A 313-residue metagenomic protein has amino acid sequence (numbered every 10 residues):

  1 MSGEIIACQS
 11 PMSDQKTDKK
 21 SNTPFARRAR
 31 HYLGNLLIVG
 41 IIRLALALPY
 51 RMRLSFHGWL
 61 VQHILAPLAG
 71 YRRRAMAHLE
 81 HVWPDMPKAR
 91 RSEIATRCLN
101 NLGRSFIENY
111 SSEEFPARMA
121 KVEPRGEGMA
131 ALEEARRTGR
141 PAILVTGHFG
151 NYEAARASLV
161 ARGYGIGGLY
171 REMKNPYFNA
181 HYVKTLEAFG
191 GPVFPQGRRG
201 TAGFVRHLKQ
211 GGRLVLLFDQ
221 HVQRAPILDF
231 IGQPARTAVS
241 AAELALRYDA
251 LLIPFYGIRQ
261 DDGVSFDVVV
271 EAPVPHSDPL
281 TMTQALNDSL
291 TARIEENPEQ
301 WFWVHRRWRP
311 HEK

Functional and structural regions predicted by a protein language model:
I6-A7, E295: Residues marking helix boundaries in flexible regions
C8-T146, A188-G190, V268: Membrane-anchoring hydrophobic helices of lipid-metabolizing enzymes
S13-D14, K20, F25-A29, S92-L99 (+3 more regions): Non-catalytic C-terminal accessory region of glycerolipid acyltransferases and related lyso-lipid remodeling enzymes
G40, M52, A75-H78, A155 (+3 more regions): Hydrophobic alpha-helical segments typical of transmembrane helices and their membrane-interface/capping positions
T138-R198, Q223-L228, Q233-P234, R259 (+1 more regions): Catalytic core of membrane glycerolipid acyltransferases/transacylases, capturing the structured, soluble-facing
